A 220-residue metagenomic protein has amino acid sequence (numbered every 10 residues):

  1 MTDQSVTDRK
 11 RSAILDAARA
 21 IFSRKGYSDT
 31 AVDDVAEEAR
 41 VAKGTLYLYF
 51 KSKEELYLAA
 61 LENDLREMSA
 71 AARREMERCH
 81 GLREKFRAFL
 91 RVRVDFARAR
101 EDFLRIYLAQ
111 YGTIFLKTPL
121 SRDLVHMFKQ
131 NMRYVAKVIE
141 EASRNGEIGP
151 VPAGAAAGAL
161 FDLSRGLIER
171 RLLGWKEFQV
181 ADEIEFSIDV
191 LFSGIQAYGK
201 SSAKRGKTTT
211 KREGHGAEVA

Functional and structural regions predicted by a protein language model:
M1-K25, D29-V41, E55: Basic, helix-initiating cap at the start of DNA-binding domains
R24-S28, C79, R100, N145-G146: Short coil/turn segments at alpha/beta junctions that flank glycine-rich nucleotide-binding fingerprints
A39-F50: Short hydrophobic/aromatic patch on the recognition helix
L58-D64: Alpha-helical DNA-contacting segments of helix-turn-helix folds
A59, R73-D102, A157-L160, K200 (+2 more regions): Hydrophobic alpha-helical connector segments
R66-S69, T118-N145, G154-G158, D182: Amphipathic alpha-helical packing segments from all-alpha helical-bundle domains
A97-P119, E169-R170: Amphipathic alpha-helical segments used for helix-helix packing
S143-D189, Y198-K207, K211-A220: Hydrophobic/aromatic-rich alpha-helical bundle segments in the mid-to-C-terminal region
